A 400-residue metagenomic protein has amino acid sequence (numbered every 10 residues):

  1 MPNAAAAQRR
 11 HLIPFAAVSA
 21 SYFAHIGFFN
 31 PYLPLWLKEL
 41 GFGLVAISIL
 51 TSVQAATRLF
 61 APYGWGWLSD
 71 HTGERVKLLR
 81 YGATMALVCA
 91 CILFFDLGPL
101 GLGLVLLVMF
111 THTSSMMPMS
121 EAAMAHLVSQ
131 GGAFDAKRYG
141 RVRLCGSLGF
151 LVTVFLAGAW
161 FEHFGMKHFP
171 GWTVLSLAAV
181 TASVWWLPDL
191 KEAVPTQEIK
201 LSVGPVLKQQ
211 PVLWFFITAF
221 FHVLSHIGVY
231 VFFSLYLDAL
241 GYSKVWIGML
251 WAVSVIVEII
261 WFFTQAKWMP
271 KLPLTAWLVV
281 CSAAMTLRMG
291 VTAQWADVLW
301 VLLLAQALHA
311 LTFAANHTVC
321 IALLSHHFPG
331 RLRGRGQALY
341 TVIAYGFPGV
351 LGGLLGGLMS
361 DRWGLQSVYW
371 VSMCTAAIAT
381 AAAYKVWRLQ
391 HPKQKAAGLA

Functional and structural regions predicted by a protein language model:
P2-R9, L187-A219: Juxtamembrane intracellular "pre-TM" segments in multi-pass secondary transporters
A5-A55, V212-L250: Helix-loop boundary and gating motifs at the non-cytosolic
A20, C89, P99-M117, F220 (+1 more regions): Hydrophobic core of transmembrane alpha-helices in multi-pass small-molecule transporters, especially MFS/SLC-type
L37-K38, L68-S69, L144, A159-E162 (+3 more regions): Interfacial helix-cap and linker-helix signal at transmembrane-aqueous boundaries of multi-pass secondary transporters
F60-E74, F161-E162, I260-P273, S360-D361: Helix-to-loop junctions at the C-terminal end of transmembrane segments in multipass secondary transporters
K77-C91, A276-V291: Structural signature of the two symmetry-related core transmembrane helices
L107-C145: Cytoplasmic helix-loop-helix junction between adjacent transmembrane helices in 12-TM secondary transporters
A159-L175, L358-A376: A membrane-interface helix-boundary motif in multi-pass transporters
